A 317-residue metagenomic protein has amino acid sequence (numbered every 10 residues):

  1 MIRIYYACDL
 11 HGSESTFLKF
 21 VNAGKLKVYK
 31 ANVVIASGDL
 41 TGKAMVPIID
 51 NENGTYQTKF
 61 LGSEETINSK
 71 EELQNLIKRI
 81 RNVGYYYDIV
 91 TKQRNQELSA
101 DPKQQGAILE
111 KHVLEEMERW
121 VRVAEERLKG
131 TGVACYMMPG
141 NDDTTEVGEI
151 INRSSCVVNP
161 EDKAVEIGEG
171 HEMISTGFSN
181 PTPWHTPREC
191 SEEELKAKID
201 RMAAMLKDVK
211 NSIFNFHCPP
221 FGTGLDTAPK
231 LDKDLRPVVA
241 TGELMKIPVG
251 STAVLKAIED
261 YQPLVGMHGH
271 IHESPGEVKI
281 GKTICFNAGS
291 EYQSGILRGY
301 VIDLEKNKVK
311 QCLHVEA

Functional and structural regions predicted by a protein language model:
I2-H11, G170-T182, I213-H217, I284-S290 (+1 more regions): Active-site-proximal beta-strand elements of phosphoester/diester hydrolases
D9, F17, V34, D39 (+6 more regions): Divalent metal-coordination and catalytic microenvironments
H11-S15, T41-A44, M137-G148, V165 (+5 more regions): Active-site environment of divalent metal-dependent phosphoester hydrolases
G12-S15, A164-G170, T186, C190-E194 (+2 more regions): Binuclear metal-dependent phosphoesterase catalytic core
E14, L18-G168: Core catalytic region of metal-dependent phosphoesterases/phosphodiesterases, especially metallo-beta-lactamase-like
L26-A36, K233, V254-I258, Q262-H268: Proline-aspartate-enriched helix->loop->beta-strand connector
K103-L114, I213-Q262: Active-site-proximal segments of metal-dependent phosphoesterases and phosphodiesterases across multiple
E169-S212, L244-G250: Binuclear metal-dependent hydrolase catalytic cores centered on His/Asp/Glu-rich metal-binding motifs
